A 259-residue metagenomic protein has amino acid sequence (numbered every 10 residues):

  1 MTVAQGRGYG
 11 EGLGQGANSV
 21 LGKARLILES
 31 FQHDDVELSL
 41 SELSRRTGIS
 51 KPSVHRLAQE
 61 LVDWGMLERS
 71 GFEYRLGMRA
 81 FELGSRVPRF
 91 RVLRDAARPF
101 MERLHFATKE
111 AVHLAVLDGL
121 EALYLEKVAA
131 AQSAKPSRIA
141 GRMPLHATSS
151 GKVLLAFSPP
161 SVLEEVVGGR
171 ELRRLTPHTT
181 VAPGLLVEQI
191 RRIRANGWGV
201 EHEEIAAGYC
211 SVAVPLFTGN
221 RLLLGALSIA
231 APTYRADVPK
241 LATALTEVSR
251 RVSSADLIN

Functional and structural regions predicted by a protein language model:
M1-F90, R94, S253-I258: N-terminal helix-turn-helix
S30, D95-A107, R192, N196 (+2 more regions): Amphipathic alpha-helical regulatory segments at dimerization interfaces that relay allosteric signals between sensory
R75-R170: Amphipathic alpha-helical effector-binding/dimerization core of metabolite-sensing transcriptional regulators
F106, E204-G208: Short loop/turn motifs at secondary-structure junctions and domain boundaries
E171-E201: Signal-transducing coupling segments at domain and membrane junctions
G184, Q189-R191, N196, A207 (+1 more regions): Juxtadomain coupling helices with adjacent low-complexity linkers
C210-V214: Short hydrophobic beta-strand micro-motif common in sensory/regulatory domains
L216-T218: Sensor-regulatory modules in signal-transduction proteins
